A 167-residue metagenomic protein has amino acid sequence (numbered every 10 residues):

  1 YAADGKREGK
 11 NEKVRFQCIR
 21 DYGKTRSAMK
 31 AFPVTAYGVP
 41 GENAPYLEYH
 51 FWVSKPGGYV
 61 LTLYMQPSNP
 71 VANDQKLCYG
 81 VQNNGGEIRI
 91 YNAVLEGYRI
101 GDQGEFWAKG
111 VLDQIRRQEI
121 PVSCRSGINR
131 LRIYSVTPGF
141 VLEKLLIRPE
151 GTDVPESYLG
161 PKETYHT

Functional and structural regions predicted by a protein language model:
Y1-T167: Extracytoplasmic
